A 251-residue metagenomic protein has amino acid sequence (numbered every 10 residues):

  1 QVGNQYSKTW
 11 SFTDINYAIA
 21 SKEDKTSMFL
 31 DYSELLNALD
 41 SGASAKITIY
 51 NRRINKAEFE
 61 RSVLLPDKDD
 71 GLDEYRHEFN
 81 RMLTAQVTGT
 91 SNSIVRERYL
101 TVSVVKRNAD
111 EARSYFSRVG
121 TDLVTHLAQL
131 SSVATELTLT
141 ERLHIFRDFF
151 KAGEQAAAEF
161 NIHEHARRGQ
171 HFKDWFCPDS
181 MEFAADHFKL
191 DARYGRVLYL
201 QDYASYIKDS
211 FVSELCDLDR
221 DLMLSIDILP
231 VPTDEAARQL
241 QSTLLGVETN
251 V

Functional and structural regions predicted by a protein language model:
Q1-V251: Extended, folded cores of ATP/NTP-driven motor/assembly subunits in large transport and secretion machines
